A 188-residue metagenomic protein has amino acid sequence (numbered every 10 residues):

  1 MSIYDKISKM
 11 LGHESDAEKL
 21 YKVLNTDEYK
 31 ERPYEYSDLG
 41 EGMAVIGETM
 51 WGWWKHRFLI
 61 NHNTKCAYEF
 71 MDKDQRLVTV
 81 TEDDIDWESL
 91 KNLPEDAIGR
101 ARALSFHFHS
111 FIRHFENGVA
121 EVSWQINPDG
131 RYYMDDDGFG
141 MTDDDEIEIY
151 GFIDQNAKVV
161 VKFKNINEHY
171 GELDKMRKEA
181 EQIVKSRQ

Functional and structural regions predicted by a protein language model:
M1-I3, Q188: Short, Lys/Arg-enriched, disordered terminal segments
I3-L11: Short linear clamp-binding motif
D16-R187: Residue-level detector of conserved, function-critical positions
